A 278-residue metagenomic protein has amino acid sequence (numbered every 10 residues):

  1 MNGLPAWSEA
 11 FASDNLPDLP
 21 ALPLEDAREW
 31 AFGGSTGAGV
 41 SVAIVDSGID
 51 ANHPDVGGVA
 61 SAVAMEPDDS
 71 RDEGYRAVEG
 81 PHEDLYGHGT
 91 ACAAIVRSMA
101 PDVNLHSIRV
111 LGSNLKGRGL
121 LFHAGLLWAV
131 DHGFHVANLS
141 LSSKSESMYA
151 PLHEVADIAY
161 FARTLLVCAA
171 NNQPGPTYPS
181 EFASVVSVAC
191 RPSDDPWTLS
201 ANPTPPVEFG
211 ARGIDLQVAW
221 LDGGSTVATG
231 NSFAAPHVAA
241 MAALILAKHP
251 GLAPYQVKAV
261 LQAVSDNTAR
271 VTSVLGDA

Functional and structural regions predicted by a protein language model:
N2-M99, V103: Active-site core segment of subtilase-fold serine proteases
W30-G37, G117-N138, M148-T164, P174-S187 (+1 more regions): Mature extracellular/periplasmic domains of secretome proteins
V45, A159-A162, V167-A169, V188-R191 (+2 more regions): Generic beta-sheet signal
D50, E66, R71, L111 (+4 more regions): Active-site/binding-pocket entry motifs
Y75-K144, A263-S265: Subtilisin-like peptidase catalytic core
P81-T90, N171, T226-V238: Gly/Ser-rich catalytic serine loop of serine hydrolases
H135-L139, H249-A278: C-terminal subdomain of the subtilisin-like protease fold in secreted/lumenal serine endopeptidases
T177-A247, G251: Extracellular S/T/G-rich loop segment that most often corresponds to the catalytic His/Ser-adjacent loop
